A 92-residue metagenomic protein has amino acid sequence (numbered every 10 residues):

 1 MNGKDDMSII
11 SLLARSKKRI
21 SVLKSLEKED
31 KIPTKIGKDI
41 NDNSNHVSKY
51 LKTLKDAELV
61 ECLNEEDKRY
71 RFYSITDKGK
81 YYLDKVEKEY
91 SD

Functional and structural regions predicted by a protein language model:
M1-D5, K80-D92: Amphipathic alpha-helical dimerization/coiled-coil segments that flank or bridge DNA-binding/regulatory modules
M1-S21: Short alpha-helical segments that sit at the start of domains
K17, K28-I32: Short capping segments at the starts of secondary-structure elements
I20-K24, Y81: Pre-recognition alpha-helix immediately N-terminal to the DNA-recognition helix within helix-turn-helix or winged-helix
K35-D39: A short acidic, leucine-rich amphipathic alpha-helix
D42-D56: Short amphipathic alpha-helical interaction segments
A57-K68: Beta-hairpin "wing" of winged helix-turn-helix
D67-V86: Basic, amphipathic "hinge/linker" alpha-helix immediately C-terminal to the N-terminal HTH DNA-binding motif
